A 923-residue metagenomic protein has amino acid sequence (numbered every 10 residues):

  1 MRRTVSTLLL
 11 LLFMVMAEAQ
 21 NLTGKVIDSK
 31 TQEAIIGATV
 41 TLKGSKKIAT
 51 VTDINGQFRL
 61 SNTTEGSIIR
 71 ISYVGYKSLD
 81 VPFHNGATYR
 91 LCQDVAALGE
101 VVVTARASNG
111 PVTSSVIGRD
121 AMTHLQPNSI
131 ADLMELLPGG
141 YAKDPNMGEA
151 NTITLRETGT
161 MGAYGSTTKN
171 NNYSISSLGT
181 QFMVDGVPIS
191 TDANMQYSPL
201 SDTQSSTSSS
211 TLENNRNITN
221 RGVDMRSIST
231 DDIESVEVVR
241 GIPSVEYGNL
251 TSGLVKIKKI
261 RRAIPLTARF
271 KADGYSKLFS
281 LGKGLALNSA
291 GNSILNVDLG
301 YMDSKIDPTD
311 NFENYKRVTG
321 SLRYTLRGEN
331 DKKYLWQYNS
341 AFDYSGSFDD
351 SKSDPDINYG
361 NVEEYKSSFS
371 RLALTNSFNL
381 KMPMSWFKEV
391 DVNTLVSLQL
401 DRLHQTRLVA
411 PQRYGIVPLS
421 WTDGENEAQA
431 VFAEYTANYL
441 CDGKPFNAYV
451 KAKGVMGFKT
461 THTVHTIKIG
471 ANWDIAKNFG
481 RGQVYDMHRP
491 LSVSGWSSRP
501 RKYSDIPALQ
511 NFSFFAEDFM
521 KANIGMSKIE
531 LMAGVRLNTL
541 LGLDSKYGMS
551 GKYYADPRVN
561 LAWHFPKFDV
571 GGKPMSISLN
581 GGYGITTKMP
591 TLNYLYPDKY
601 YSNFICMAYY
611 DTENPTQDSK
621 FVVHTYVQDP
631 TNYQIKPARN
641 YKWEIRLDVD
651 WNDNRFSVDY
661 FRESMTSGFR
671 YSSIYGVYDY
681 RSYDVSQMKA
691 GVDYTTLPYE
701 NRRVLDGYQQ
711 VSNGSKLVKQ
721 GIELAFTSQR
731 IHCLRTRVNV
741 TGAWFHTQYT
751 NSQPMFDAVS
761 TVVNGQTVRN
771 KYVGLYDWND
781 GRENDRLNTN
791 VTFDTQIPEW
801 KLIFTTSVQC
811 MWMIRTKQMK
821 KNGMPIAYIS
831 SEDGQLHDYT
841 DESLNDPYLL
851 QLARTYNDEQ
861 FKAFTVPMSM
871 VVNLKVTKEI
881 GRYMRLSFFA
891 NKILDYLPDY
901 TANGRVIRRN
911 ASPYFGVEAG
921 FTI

Functional and structural regions predicted by a protein language model:
I27-T31, A38-K43, S72-Y76, H84-T123: Short, acidic, small-residue-rich periplasmic hinge/interaction motif at the N-terminus of Gram-negative outer-membrane
F58-S61, N172, V187-V239: Short acidic/polar hinge/loop motifs at secondary-structure boundaries that mediate gating or recognition
G86-C92, I130-L133, N151-T154, M183 (+2 more regions): N-terminal periplasmic accessory domains that precede and gate Gram-negative outer-membrane beta-barrel machines
A131, E135-T207: Extracytoplasmic beta-strand/coil segments of soluble accessory domains associated with Gram-negative outer-membrane
S205-S209, M665-S667, Q809-N857, F864-I923: C-terminal beta-signal and adjacent terminal beta-strands/loops of Gram-negative outer-membrane beta-barrel proteins
G328-S347, Y365-K546, G721-E723: Face-selective signature of the C-terminal outer-membrane beta-barrel domain
D505-R655, D659-E663: Structural signature of Gram-negative outer-membrane beta-barrels, strongest in the C-terminal barrel of TonB-dependent
M526, S682-K821: Gram-negative outer-membrane beta-barrel transporters
